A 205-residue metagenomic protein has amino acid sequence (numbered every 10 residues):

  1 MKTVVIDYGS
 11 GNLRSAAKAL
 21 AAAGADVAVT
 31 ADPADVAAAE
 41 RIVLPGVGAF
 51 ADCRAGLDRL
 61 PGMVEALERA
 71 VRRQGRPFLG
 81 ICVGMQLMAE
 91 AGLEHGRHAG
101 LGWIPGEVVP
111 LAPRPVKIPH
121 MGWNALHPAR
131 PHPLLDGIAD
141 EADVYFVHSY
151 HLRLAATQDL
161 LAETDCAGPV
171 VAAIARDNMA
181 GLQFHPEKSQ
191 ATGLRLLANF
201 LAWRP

Functional and structural regions predicted by a protein language model:
M1-V4: Extreme N-terminal starter segment of soluble prokaryotic enzymes
S10, G46-G48: Short glycine-/small-residue-rich Rossmann-like dinucleotide-binding loops
D26, R41, P77-L79, D143: Structural signature of beta-strand start/N-cap positions in the alpha/beta core of ABC transporter nucleotide-binding
V27-A38: Short acidic low-complexity segments
V36, R69-R73, G106-P205: Amide-donor transfer/coupling interface in amidating biosynthetic enzymes
V43-P45, G181: Structural motif
G48-G122: Cysteine-nucleophile active-site neighborhood
